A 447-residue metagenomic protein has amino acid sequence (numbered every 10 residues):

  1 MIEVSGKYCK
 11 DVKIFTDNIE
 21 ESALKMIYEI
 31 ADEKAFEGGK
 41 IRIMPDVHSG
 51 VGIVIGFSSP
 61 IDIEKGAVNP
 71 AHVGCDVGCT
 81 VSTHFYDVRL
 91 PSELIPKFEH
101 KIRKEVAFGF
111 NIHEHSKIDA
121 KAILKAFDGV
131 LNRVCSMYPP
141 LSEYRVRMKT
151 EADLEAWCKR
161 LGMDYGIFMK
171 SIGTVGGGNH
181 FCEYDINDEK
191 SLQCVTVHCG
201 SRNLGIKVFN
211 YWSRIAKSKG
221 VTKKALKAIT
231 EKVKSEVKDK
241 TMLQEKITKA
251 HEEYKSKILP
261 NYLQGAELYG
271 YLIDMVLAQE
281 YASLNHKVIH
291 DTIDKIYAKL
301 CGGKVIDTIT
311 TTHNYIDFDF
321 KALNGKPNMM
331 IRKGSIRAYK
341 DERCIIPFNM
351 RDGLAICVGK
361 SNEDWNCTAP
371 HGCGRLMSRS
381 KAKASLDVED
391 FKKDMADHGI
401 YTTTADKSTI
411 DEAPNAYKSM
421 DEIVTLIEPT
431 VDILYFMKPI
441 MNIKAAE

Functional and structural regions predicted by a protein language model:
I2-E29, F36-I43, V51-S59, I63-H72 (+2 more regions): Domain-length cofactor-binding catalytic modules of enzymes
V47, G78, Y86, C199-G200: An acidic- and aromatic-residue-enriched active-site/binding cleft used to recognize and process polar
K65-D87: N-terminal cap/recognition module
